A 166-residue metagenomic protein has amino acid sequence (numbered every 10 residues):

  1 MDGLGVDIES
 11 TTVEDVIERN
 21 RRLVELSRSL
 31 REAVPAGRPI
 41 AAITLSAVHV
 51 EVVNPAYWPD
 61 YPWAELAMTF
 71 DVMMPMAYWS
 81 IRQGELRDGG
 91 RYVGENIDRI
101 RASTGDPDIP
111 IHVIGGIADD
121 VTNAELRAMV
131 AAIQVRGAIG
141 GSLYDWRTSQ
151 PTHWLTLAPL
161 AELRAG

Functional and structural regions predicted by a protein language model:
M1, G5-I8, P39-I43, Y61-M76: A structural motif
M1-N20, S142-L143: Active-site groove signature of glycoside hydrolases
G5-I8, T12, L30-V34, T44 (+3 more regions): Sec/Tat-exported extracytoplasmic proteins
T11-V13, S46-E51, W79-R82: Short, catalytically relevant binding-site loops at active-site mouths
N20, V24-R31, W63, A67-F70 (+2 more regions): Extracytoplasmic/secreted envelope proteins and their assembly/folding machinery, especially bacterial periplasmic
L23-D60, V93, D106-D120: Aromatic-lined carbohydrate-recognition surfaces of secreted/lumenal glycan-active proteins
E51-L66, D88-S103, E125-M129: Alpha-helical scaffolding within the catalytic cores of extracellular/periplasmic polymer-degrading hydrolases
F70-L86, R99-G166: Substrate-binding cleft of secreted/luminal carbohydrate-active enzymes
